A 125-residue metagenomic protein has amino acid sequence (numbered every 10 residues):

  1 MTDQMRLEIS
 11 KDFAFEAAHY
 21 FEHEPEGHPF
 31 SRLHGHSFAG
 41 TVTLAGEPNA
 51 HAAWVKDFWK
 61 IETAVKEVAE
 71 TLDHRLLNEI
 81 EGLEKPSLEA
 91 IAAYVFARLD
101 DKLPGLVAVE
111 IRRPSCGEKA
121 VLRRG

Functional and structural regions predicted by a protein language model:
M1-G125: Charge-rich, low-complexity N-terminal segments
